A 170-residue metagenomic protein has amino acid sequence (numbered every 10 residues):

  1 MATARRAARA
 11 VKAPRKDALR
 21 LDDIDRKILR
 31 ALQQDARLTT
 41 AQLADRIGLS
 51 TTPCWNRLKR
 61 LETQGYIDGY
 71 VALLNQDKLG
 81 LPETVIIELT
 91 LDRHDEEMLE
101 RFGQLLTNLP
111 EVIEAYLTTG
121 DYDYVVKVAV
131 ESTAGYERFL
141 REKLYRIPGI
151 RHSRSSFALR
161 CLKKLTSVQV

Functional and structural regions predicted by a protein language model:
M1-V170: A compositional/biophysical signature of low hydrophobicity enriched in polar/charged and small residues
